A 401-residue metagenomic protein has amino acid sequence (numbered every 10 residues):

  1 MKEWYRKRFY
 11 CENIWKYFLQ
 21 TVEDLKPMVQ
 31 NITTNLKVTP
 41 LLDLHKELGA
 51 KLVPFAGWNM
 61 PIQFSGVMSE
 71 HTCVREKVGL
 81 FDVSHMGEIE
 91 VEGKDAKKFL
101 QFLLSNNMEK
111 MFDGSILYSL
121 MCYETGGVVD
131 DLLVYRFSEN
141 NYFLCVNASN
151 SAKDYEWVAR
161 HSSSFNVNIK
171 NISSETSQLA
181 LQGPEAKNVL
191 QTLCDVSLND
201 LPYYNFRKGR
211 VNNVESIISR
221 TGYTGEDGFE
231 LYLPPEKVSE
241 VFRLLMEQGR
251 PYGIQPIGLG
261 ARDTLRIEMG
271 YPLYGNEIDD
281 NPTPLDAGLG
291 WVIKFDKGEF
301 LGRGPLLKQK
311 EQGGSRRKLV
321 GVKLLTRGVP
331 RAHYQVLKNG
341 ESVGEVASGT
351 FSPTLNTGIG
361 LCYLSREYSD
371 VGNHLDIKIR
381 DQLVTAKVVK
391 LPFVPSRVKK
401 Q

Functional and structural regions predicted by a protein language model:
R6-R8: Basic polycationic patches enriched in arginine
L19-S119, G127-V129: Acidic, proline/glycine-enriched N-terminal capping motif
T21, L25-A56, P61-I62, M68 (+1 more regions): Conserved, structured C-terminal
E70-V74, T125-V128, L132, S164 (+1 more regions): Membrane-targeting and insertion segments and their boundary/processing signals
N107-N140, C145-H161: Well-ordered mid-protein domain cores that form the structural environment of catalytic cofactors
